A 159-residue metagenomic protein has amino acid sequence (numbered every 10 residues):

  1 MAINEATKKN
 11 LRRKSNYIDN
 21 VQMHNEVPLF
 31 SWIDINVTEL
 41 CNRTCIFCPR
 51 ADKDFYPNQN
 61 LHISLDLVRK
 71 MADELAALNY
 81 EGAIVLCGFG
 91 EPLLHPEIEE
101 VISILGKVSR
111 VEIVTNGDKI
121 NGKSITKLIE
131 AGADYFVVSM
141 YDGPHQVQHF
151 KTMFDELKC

Functional and structural regions predicted by a protein language model:
A2-Y135, P144, H149: Conserved alpha-helical substructure of the radical SAM core
V138-C159: Classical nucleotidyltransferase
